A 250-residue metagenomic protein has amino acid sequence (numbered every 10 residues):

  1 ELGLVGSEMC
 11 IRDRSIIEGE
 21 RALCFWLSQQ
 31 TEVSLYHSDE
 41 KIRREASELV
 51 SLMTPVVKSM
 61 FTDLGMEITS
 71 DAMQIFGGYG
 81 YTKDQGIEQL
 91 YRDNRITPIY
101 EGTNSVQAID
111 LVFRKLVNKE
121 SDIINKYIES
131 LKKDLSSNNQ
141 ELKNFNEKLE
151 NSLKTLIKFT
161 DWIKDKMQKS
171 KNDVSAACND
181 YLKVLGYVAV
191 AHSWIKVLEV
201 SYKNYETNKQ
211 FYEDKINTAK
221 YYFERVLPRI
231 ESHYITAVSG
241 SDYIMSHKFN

Functional and structural regions predicted by a protein language model:
E1-G6, C10-I11: Single conserved hydrophobic/aromatic residue that forms the stacking wall/gate of nucleotide- or nucleobase-binding
D13-I17, R43, S47-T62, G80-Y81 (+8 more regions): Hydrophobic alpha-helical scaffolding
D13-W26, Q30, L131-L142, L153: Long, non-coiled-coil amphipathic alpha-helical linker/lever segments that couple catalytic cores to other domains
G19, L23-W26, L64-I68, Y127 (+4 more regions): Amphipathic, well-ordered alpha-helical segments in soluble domains
E20-V57, D161-C178, V197-Q210: C-terminal helix-coil-helix/basic helical segment that borders enzyme active sites and/or dimer interfaces and provides
W26-Q29, Y36, E48-I123, Y221-F249: Alpha-helix capping/hinge segments and adjacent helical runs
N118, D134-N250: C-terminal amphipathic alpha-helical interaction region
D122-K132: Long amphipathic alpha-helical segments that form oligomerization/scaffold cores
